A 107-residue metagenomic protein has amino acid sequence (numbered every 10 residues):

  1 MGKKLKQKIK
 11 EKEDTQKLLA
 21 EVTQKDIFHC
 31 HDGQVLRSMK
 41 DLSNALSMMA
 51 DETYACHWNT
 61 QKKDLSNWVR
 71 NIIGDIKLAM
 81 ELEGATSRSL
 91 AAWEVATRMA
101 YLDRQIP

Functional and structural regions predicted by a protein language model:
G2-P107: Terminal, compositionally biased segments used for targeting/anchoring and flexible tails
